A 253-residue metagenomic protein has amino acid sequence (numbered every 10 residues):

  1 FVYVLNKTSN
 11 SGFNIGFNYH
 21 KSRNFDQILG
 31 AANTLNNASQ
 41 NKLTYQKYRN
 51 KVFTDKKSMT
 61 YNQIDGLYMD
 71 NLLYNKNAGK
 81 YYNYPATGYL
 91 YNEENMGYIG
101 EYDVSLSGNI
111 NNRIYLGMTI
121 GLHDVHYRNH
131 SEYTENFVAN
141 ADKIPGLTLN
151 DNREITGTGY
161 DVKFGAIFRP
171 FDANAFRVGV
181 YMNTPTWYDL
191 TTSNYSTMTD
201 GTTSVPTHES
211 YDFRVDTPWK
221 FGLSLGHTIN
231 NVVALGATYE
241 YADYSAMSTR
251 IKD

Functional and structural regions predicted by a protein language model:
V4-D253: Outer-membrane beta-barrel porins/channels
